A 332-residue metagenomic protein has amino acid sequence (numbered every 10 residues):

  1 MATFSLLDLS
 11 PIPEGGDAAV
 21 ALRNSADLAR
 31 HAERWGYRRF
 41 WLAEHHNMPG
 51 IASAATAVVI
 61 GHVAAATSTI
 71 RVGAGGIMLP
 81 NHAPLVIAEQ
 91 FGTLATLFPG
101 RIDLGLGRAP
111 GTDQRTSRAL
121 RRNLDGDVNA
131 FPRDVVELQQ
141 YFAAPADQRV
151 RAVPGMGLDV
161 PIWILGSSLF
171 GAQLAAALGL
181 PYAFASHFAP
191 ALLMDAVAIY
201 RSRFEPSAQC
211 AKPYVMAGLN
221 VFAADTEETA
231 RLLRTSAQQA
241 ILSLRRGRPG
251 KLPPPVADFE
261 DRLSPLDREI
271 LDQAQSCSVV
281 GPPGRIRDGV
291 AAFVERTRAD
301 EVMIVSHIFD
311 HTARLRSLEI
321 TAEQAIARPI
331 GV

Functional and structural regions predicted by a protein language model:
M1-T67: N-terminal beta1-alpha1-beta2 module of alpha/beta enzyme domains
A2-A18, P80-A143, Y182, P190: Flexible, glycine-rich active-site loops centered on histidine and acidic residues that chelate a metal or position
F4, A32, G36, E44 (+6 more regions): Conserved, mostly hydrophobic/aromatic
F4-D8, F40-L42, V72-A74, I102-L106 (+4 more regions): Hydrophobic faces of well-ordered beta-strands that scaffold small-molecule active sites in alpha/beta enzyme cores
D8-R23, I77-L85, M156-G166, A274-P283: Active-site mouth loops of central-metabolism enzymes
E33, I60-T69, A95-I102, A176-A177 (+2 more regions): Acidic (Asp/Glu)-rich catalytic clusters
R118, L124-A152, L192-D300, I326-V332: An alpha-helical appendage that flanks or caps ligand/catalytic pockets
A172, A176-A191, A196-V197: A conserved active-site cap/scaffold subdomain adjacent to cofactor or substrate pockets
